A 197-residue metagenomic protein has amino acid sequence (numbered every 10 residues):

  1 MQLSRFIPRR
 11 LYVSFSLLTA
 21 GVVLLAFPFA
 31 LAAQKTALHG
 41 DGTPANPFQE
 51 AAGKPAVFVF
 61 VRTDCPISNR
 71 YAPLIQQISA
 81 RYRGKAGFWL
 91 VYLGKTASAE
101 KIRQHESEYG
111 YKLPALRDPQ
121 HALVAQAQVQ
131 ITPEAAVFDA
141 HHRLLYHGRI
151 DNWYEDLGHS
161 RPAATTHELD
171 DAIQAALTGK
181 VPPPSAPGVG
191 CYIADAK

Functional and structural regions predicted by a protein language model:
M1-V13: N-terminal secretory signal peptides that target proteins for export/translocation
F15-P28: Bacterial N-terminal signal peptides
K35-A56: A short beta-strand-turn-helix
E50-P66, I173: Short active-site neighborhood of thiol/selenol oxidoreductases, capturing the structured segment around
R62-A72, K95-T96, A135, V189-A194: Short, thiol/selenol-centered motifs that function as redox-active sites or metal-ligating centers
N69-Y109, R117-Q126: Structural microenvironment flanking redox-active thiols in thiol-disulfide oxidoreductases
E106-H147: Short, internal strand/loop/helix patches that form the active-site neighborhood or redox-interaction surface
D139-A140, L144-K197: Thiol-/selenol-based redox modules, centered on thioredoxin-like and closely related oxidoreductase domains
